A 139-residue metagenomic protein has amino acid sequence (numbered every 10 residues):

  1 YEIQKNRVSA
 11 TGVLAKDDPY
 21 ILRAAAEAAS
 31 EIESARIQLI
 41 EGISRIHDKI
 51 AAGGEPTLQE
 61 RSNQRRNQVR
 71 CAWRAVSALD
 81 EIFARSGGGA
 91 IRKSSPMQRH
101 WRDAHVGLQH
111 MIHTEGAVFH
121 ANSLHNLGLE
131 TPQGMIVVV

Functional and structural regions predicted by a protein language model:
Y1-D48: Extended amphipathic alpha-helical segments enriched in small hydrophobics
V13-K16, Y20-R23, S30, A52-R66 (+2 more regions): A structural signal for alpha-helical segments
L22, I43, H47, L58-R61 (+3 more regions): Generic detector of well-ordered alpha-helical segments enriched in charged/polar residues, highlighting helical
A26-E33, R65, V69-V76, R102 (+1 more regions): Generic structural signal for well-ordered, non-transmembrane alpha-helical segments in soluble/cytosolic regions
R36-V69, F83-I91: C-terminal helix-coil-helix/basic helical segment that borders enzyme active sites and/or dimer interfaces and provides
S77-A84, E115-F119: Short segments within alpha-helical structural elements
G88-V139: Glycine-rich phosphate/cofactor-binding loops in nucleotide/flavin-utilizing enzymes
